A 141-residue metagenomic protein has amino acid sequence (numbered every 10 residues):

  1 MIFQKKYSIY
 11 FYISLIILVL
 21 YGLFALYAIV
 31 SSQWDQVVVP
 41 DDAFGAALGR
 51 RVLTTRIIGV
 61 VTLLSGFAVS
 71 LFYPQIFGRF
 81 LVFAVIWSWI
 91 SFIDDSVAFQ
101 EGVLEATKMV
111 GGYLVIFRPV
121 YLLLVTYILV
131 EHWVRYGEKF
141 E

Functional and structural regions predicted by a protein language model:
M1-V30, E131-E141: Cytosolic juxtamembrane helix and N-cap/initiation of the first transmembrane helix
I2-I9, A43-L53, V69-I76, G102-G112: Juxtamembrane loop-transmembrane helix junctions in multi-pass integral membrane proteins, especially the extracellular
L15-L26, L63-A68, R118-V130: Hydrophobic core of alpha-helical transmembrane segments in multi-pass integral membrane proteins
I17-G59: Hydrophobic transmembrane helix segments
L18-Y27, V85-V97: Aromatic-anchored segments of alpha-helical transmembrane domains
L48-L63, D94, G111-Y121: Alpha-helical transmembrane segments of polytopic membrane proteins
V60-W89: Loop-to-transmembrane helix junctions at the membrane interface
G102-R135: Alpha-helical membrane-associated segments of multi-pass integral membrane proteins
